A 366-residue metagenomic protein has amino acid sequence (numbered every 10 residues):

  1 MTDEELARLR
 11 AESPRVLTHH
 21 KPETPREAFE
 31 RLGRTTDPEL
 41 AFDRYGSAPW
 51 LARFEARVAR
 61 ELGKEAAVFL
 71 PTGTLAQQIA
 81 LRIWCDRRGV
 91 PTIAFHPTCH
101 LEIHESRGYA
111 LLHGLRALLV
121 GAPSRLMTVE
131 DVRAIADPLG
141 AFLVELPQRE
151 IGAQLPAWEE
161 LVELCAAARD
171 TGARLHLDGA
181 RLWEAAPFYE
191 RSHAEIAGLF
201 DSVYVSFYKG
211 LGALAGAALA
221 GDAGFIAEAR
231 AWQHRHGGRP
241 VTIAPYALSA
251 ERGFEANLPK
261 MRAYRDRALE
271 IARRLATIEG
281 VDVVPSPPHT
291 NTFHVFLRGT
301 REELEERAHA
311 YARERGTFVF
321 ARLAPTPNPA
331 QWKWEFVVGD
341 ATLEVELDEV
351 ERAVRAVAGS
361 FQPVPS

Functional and structural regions predicted by a protein language model:
T2-E5, V16-T72, D86, H96-I103 (+2 more regions): Conserved N-terminal alpha-helix of the aminotransferase class I/II PLP-enzyme fold
C85-A141: PLP-dependent aminotransferase-like
R116-A117, L175-H176, V319: Hydrophobic beta-strand scaffold residues
R125-A180: Active-site phosphate-binding strand-loop segment of PLP-dependent enzymes
V132, A186-A194: Distinct, well-ordered alpha-helical segments
R149-E150, L155, G198-G299: Active-site C-terminal subdomain of aminotransferase-like
G280-P365: Conserved C-terminal alpha-helix-loop-beta "cap" of PLP-dependent enzymes that closes/shapes the active-site mouth
